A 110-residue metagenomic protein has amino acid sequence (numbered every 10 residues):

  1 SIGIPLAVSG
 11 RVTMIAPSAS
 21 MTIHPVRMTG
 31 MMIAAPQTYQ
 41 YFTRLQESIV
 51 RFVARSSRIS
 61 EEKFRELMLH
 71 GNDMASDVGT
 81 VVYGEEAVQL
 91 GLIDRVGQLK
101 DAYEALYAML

Functional and structural regions predicted by a protein language model:
S1-I4, V8-L110: N-terminal organellar transit peptides
